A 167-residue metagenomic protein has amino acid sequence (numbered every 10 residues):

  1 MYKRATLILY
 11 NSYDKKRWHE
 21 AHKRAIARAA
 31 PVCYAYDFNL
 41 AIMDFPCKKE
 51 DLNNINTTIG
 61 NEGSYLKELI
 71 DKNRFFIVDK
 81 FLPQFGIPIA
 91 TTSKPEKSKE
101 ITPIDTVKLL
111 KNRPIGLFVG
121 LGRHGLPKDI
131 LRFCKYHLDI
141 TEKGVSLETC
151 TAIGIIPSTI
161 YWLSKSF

Functional and structural regions predicted by a protein language model:
M1-K3, D105-K108, N112, S166-F167: Short, Lys/Arg-enriched, disordered terminal segments
M1-K94, Y161: RNA substrate-binding interface of SAM-dependent RNA methyltransferases
R17-W18, E50-D51, K99, L126 (+1 more regions): Secondary-structure boundary/capping motif
A27, P31, L126, C134-Y136: Membrane-topology and secretion signals of cell-surface/extracellular proteins
D37, F85-G86, R113, F133-K135: Short, well-ordered alpha-helix to beta-strand connector turns
L52-N56, T102-P103, C150-A152: Short secondary-structure transition/capping segments
K97-I130, I140: Long, charge-patterned amphipathic alpha-helical coiled-coil/hairpin "stalk" segments used as oligomerization
K128-F167: Structured adenosyl-cofactor binding patch, chiefly the S-adenosyl-L-methionine
